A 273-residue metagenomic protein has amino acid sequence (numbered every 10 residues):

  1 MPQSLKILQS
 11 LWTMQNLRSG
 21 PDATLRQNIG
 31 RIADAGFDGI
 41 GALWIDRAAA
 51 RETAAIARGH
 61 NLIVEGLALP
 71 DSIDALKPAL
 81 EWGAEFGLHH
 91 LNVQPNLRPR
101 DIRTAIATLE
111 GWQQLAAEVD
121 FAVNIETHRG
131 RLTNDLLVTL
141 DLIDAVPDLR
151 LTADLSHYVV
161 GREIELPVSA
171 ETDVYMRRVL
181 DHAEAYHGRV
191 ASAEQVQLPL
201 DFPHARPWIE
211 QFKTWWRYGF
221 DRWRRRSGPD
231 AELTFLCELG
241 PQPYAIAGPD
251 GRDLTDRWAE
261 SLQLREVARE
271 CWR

Functional and structural regions predicted by a protein language model:
M1-A84, E266-W272: N-terminal pre-domain/capping segments
Q3-Q15, I40-A42, L62-A68, L91-V93 (+4 more regions): Hydrophobic faces of well-ordered beta-strands that scaffold small-molecule active sites in alpha/beta enzyme cores
N16, V160-E163, V190-H204, A231-D250: Flexible glycine/acidic-rich beta-alpha junction loops that bind and position SAM and/or redox cofactors in anaerobic
L25-G30, A50-A54, L76-L80, I106-Q113 (+5 more regions): Generic structural signal for well-ordered alpha-helices, preferentially at hydrophobic/aromatic core positions
H60-L151, V160: Active-site acidic/histidine proton-transfer and metal-coordination neighborhood in alpha/beta enzyme cores
E118-P203: Acidic/histidine-rich catalytic cores of soluble enzymes
V174, W208-E232: A short, acidic, amphipathic alpha-helical segment used as a generic capping/interface helix at domain edges
I246-R273: Short, low-complexity, polybasic intrinsically disordered segments
